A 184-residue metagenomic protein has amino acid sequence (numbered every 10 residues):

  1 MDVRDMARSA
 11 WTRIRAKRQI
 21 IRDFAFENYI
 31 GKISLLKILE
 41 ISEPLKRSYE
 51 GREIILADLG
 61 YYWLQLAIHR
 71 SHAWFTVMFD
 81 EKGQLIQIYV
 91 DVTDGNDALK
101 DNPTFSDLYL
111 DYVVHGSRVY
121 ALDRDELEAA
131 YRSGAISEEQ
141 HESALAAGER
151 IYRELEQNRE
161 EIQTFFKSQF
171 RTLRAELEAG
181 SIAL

Functional and structural regions predicted by a protein language model:
M1-W63: Charge-rich, low-complexity N-terminal segments
A57-D97, L108-L110: Phosphate/ribose-recognition catalytic cores of enzymes acting on nucleotide-derived substrates
L85-I136: Conserved, surface-exposed functional patches that form binding/active-site neighborhoods
I88, E139-H141, T172-E178: A short, hydrophobic/aromatic-rich structural module that often spans a beta strand with its adjoining loop
D111, A144-A146, E161: Short, intrinsically disordered/low-complexity patches at protein termini and at juxtamembrane boundaries
R118, A144-I151: Internal alpha/beta core interface subdomains
R132, S137-E139, S143-A146: Domain-length functional cores that host ligand/cofactor binding and catalytic or interaction surfaces in mature
G148-L184: Cysteine/selenocysteine-centered motifs that mediate thiol-based redox chemistry or coordinate metal-sulfur cofactors
